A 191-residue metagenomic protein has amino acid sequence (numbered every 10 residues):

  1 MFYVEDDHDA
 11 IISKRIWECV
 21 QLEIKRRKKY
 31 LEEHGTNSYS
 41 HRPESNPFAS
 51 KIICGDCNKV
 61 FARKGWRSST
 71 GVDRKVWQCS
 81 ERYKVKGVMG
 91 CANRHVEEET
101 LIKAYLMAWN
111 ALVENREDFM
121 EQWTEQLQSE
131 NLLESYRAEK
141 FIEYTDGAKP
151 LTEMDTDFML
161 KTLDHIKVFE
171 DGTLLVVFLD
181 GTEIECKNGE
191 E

Functional and structural regions predicted by a protein language model:
M1-E99, M154, M159-H165, G172-L174: Catalytic and ligand-binding motifs that coordinate phosphates/metal ions in nucleic-acid-processing enzymes
L22, S69-K75, W109, L127-N131 (+1 more regions): Short, functional N-terminal and low-complexity linear motifs
I24, K28-L31, F61, W109 (+2 more regions): Alpha-helix capping/termination and helix-coil
E33, R67-T70, A92, A104 (+4 more regions): A generic "cationic amphipathic patch" detector
S38-S40, E81, Y105-W109, G189-E190: Short, surface-exposed, polar/charged, turn-prone segments marking secondary-structure boundaries
E81-Y83, A111, D180: Non-catalytic surface loops within mature trypsin-like serine protease
G87-Q126: Short, exposed interaction patches on small structured surface elements
V113-E191: Long, low-complexity alpha-helical segments
